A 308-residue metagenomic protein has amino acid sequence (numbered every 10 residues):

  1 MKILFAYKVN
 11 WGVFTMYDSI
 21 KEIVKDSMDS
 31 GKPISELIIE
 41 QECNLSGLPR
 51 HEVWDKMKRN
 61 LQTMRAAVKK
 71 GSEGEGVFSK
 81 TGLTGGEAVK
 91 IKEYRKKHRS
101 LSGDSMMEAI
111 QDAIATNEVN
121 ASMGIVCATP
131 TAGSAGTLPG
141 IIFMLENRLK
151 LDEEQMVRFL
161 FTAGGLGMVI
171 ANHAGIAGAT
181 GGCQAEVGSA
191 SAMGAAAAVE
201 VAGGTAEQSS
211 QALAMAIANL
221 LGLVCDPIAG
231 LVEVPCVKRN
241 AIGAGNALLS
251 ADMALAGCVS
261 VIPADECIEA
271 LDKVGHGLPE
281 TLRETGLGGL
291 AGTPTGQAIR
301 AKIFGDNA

Functional and structural regions predicted by a protein language model:
K2-G124, N147-R148, G257, A264-A308: Generic N-terminal targeting/processing segments that precede catalytic cores or assembly contacts
L101, A128-A135, N147, D152 (+2 more regions): Glycine- and small hydrophobic-enriched segments that form the cores of compact globular domains
G103-N120, Q155-A174, N219-P227, I262: Acidic-glycine-rich active-site phosphate/pyrophosphate-binding loop
M123-I141, A185-A190: Conserved phosphate/anionic-ligand binding catalytic regions in large, soluble enzymes, centered on
M123-V126, I176-G182, V234: Active-site-adjacent structural elements in folded domains
P139-K150, A195-G203: Alpha-helical support elements that line or immediately flank enzyme active sites and cofactor-binding pockets
L160, L166-A179, C183-M193, A198 (+1 more regions): Glycine- and acidic-residue-rich phosphate-binding/metal-coordinating active-site segment common to enzymes that handle
E200-A308: Functionally critical mobile loop/hinge segments
